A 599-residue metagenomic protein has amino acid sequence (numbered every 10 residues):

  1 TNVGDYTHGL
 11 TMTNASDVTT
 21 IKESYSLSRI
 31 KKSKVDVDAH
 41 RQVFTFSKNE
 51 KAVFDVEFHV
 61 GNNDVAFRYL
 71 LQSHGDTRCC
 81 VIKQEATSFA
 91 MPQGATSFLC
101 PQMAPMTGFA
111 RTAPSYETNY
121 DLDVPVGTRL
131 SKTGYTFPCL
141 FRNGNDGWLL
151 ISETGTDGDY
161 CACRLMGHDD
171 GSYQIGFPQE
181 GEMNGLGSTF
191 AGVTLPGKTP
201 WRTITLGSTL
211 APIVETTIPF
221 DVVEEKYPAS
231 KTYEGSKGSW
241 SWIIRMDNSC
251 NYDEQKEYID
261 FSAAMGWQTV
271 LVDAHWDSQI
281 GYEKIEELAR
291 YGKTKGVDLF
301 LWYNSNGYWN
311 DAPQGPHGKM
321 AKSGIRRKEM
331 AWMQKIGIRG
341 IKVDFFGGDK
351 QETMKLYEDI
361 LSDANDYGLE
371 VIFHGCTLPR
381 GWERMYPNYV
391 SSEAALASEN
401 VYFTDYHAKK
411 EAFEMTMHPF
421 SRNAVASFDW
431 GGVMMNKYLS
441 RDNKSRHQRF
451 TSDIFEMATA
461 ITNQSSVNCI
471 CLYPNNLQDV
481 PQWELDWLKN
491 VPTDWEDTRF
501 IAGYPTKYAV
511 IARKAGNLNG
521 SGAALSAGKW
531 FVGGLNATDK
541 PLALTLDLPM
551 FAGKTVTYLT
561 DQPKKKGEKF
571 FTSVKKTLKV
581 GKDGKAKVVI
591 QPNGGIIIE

Functional and structural regions predicted by a protein language model:
T1-E215: N-terminal accessory beta-strand-rich subdomains and adjacent acidic, glycine-rich linkers that precede catalytic cores
K22-E23, K31-S33, P101-T107, A113 (+1 more regions): Solvent-exposed beta-strand/loop surfaces of large extracellular or lumenal domains
S33-D36, L485-R513, G522: Edge strands and adjacent loops of beta-rich recognition modules
F190, T194-T269: An acidic-aromatic substrate-binding cleft motif
D273-S452: Aromatic- and carboxylate-enriched substrate-binding clefts and catalytic-loop regions of carbohydrate-active enzymes
I454, A458-I501: Catalytic cores of secreted or luminal carbohydrate-active enzymes
P505-A552, Y558, I596-I597: Carbohydrate-binding surface patches
K575-E599: C-terminal beta-strand-rich structural cap/linker in extracellular carbohydrate-active enzymes
